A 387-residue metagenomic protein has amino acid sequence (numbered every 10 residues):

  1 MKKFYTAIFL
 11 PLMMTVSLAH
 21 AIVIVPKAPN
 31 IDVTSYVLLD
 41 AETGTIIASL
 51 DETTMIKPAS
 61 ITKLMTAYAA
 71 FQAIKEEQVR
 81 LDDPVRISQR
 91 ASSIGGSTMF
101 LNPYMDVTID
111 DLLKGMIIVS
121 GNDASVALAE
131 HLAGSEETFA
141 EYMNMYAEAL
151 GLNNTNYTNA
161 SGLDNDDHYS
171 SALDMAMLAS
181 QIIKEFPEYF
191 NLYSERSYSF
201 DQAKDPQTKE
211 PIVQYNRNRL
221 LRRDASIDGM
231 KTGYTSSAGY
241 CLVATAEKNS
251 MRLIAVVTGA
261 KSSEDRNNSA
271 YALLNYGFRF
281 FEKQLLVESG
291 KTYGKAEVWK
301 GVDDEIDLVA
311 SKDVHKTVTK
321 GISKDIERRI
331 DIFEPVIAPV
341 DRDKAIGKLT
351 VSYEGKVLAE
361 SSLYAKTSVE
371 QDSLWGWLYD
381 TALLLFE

Functional and structural regions predicted by a protein language model:
M1-F4: Positively charged n-region of N-terminal signal peptides that target proteins for export
A7-S17: Bacterial N-terminal signal peptides
M14-T15, K75, F281: Hydrophobic alpha-helical membrane context
L18-I22, Y364: Bacterial Sec-dependent signal peptides at the C-terminal "C-region" and cleavage site
A21-P187, Y193: Active-site-adjacent loops and short helices of periplasmic peptidoglycan-processing enzymes
L152-N156, D164-Y169, L173-E387: Domain-terminus/edge residues, biased toward the C-terminal soluble/receptor-binding domains of extracytoplasmic
